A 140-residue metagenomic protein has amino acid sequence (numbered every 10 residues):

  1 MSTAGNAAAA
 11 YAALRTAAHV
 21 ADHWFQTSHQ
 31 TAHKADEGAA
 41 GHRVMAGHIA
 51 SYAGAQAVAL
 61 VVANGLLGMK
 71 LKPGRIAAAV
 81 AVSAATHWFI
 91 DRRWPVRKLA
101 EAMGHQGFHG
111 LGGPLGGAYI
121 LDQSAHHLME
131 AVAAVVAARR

Functional and structural regions predicted by a protein language model:
M1-R140: Short amphipathic, positively biased membrane-proximal segments that drive organelle/inner-membrane targeting
